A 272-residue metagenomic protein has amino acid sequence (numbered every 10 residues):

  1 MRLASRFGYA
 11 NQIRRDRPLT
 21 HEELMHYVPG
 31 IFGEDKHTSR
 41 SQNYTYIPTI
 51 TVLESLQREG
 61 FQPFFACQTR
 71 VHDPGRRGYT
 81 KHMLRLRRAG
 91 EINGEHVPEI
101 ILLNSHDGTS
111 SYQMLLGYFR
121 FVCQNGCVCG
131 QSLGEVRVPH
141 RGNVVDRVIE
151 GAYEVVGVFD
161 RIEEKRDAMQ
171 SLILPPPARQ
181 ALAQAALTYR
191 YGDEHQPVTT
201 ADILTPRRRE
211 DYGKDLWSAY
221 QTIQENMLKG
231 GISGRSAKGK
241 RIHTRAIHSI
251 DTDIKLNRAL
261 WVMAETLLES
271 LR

Functional and structural regions predicted by a protein language model:
M1-I47, E54, R58, G75 (+2 more regions): Intrinsically disordered, low-complexity regulatory segments
M1-Q12, G90-V97, L102-R272: Intrinsically disordered, low-complexity regions enriched in serine/threonine
Y46-E54, R58-S111, W261, L268: Amphipathic, interaction-prone secondary-structure segments
